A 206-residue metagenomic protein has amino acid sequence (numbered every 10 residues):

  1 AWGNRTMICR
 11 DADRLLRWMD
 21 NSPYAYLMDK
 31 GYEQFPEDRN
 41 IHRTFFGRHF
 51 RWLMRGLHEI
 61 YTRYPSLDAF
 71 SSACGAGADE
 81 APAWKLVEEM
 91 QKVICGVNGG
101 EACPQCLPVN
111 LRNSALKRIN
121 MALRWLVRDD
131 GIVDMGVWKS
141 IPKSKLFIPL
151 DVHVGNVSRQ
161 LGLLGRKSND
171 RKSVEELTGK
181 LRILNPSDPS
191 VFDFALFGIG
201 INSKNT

Functional and structural regions predicted by a protein language model:
A1-T206: HhH-family (HhH-GPD) DNA N-glycosylase catalytic core used in base-excision repair
